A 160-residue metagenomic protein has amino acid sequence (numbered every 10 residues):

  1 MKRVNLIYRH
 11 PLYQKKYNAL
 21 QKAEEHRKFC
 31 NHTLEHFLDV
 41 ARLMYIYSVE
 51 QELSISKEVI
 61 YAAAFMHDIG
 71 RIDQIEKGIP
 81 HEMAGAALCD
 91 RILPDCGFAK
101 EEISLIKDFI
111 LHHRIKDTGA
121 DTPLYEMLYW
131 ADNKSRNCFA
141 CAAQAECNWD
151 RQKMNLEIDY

Functional and structural regions predicted by a protein language model:
M1-Y160: Metal-dependent phosphohydrolase cores
